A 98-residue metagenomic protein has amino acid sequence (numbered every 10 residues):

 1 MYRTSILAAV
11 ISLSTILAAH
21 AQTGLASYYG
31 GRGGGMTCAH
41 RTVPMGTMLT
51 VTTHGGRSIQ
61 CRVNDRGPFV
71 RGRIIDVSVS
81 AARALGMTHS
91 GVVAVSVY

Functional and structural regions predicted by a protein language model:
Y2-Y98: Secreted/periplasmic proteins
